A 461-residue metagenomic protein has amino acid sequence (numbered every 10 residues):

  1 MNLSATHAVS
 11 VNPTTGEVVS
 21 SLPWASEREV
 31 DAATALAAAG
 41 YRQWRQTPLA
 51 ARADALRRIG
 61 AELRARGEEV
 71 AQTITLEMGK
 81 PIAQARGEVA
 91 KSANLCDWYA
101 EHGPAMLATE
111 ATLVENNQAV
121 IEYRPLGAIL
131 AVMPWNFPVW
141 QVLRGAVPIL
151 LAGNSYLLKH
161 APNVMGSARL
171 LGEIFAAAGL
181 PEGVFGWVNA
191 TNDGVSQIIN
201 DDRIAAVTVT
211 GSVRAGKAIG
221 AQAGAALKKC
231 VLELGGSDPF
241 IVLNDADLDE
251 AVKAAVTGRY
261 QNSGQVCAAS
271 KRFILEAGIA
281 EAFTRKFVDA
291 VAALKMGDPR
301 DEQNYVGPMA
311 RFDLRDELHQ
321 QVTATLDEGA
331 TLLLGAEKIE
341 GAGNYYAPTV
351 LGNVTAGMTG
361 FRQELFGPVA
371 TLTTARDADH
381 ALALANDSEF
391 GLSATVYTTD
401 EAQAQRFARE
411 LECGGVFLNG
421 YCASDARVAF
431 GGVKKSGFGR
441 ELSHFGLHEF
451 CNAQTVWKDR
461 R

Functional and structural regions predicted by a protein language model:
M1-N117: N-terminal Rossmann-like NAD(P)+-binding subdomain of aldehyde/semialdehyde dehydrogenases
A5-A8, S270, L392: Short loop/turn microsegments at loop-to-beta-strand junctions
T15-S21, I204, K295, V322 (+2 more regions): Conserved C-terminal structural/oligomerization subdomain of aldehyde/semialdehyde dehydrogenase
G16, R52, I74, C96 (+9 more regions): Residue-level signal for inorganic ion chemistry
V18-A25, G40-Q46, A131, F240-V242 (+5 more regions): Short, well-ordered beta-strand elements within core beta-sheets of diverse protein domains
Y41, R45, G60-G67, A71 (+18 more regions): Structural signal for hydrophobic packing residues in well-ordered secondary-structure cores of soluble enzyme domains
A108-E250, A375: Rossmann-like NAD(P) dinucleotide-binding subdomain of oxidoreductase/dehydrogenase enzymes
R214-T355, A378, L418: ALDH superfamily catalytic-core signature
